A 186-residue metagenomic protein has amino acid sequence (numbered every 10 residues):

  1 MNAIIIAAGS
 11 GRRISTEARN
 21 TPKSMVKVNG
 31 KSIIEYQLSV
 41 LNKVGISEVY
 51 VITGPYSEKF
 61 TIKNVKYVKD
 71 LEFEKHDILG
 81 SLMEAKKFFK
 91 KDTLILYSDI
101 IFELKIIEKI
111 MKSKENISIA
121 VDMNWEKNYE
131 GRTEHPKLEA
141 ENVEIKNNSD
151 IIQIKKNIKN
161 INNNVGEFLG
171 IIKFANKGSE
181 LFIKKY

Functional and structural regions predicted by a protein language model:
M1-I5, R13, K27, K31-I95: Conserved N-terminal catalytic core of the sugar/cofactor nucleotidyltransferase
T16: Canonical Radical SAM [4Fe-4S] cluster-binding loop centered on the CxxxCxxC motif and its immediate flanking residues
R19-K23: Short alpha-helical oligomerization interface
S24, Y67, Q153: Conserved beta-strand positions that form and line the central face of beta-propeller blades
V26-K27, E144: Well-ordered beta-strand positions
E58-A140: Conserved beta-loop-beta/alpha segment of the NTase-like Rossmann-fold superfamily that binds/positions NTPs
L104-K185: Conserved core of the sugar-phosphate nucleotidyltransferase
